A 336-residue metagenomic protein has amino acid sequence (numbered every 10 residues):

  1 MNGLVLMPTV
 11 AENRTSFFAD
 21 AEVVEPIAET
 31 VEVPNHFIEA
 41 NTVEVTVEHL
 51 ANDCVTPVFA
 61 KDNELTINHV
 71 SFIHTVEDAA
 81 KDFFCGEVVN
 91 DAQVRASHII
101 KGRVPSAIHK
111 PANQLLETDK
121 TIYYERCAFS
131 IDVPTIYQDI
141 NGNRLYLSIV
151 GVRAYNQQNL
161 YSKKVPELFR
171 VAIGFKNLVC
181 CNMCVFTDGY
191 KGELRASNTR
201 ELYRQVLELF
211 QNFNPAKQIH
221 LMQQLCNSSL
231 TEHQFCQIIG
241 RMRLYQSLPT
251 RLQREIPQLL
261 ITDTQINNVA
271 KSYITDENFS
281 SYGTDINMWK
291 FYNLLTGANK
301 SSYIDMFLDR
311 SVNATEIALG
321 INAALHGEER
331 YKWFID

Functional and structural regions predicted by a protein language model:
M1-E77, F84, V88, A92-R95: Feature for intrinsically disordered/low-complexity regulatory segments and propeptides
M1-V31, K110-D336: Intrinsically disordered, low-complexity regions enriched in serine/threonine
D82-T121, C127-A128: A short acidic/basic microdomain associated with nuclease active sites
